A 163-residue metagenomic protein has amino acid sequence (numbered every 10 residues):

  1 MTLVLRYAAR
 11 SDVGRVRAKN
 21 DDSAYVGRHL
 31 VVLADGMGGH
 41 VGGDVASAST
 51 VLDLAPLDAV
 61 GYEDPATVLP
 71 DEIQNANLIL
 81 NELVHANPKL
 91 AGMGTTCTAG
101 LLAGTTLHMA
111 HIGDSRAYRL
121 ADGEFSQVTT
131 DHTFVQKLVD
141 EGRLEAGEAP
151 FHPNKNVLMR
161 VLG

Functional and structural regions predicted by a protein language model:
M1-G163: PP2C/PPM-type serine/threonine phosphatase catalytic domain
